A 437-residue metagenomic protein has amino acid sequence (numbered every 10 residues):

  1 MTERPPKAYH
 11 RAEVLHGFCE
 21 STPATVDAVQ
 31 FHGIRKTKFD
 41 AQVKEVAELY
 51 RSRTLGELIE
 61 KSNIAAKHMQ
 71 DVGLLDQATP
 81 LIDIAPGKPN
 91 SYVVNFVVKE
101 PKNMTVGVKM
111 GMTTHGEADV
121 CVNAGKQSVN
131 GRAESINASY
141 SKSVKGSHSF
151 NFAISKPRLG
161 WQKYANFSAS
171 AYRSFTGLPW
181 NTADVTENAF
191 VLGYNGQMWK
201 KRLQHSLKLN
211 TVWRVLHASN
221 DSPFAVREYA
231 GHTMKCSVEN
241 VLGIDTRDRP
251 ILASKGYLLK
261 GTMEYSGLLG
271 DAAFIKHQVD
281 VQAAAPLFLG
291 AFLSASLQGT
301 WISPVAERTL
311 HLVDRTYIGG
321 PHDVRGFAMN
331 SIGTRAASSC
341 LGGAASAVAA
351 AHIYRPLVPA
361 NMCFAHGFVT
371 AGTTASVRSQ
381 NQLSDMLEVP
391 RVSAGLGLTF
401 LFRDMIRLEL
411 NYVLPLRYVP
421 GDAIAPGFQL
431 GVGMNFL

Functional and structural regions predicted by a protein language model:
M1-T54, K200-V226: Acidic, glycine-rich low-complexity/disordered segments
V14-H16, D27-P86, Y92, E100: Acidic, small-polar-rich N-terminal luminal/periplasmic segments of exported/outer-membrane proteins
A24, A124, I154, A351 (+1 more regions): Extended beta-sheet lipid-handling architectures
G33-T37, T114, W301: Short polar catalytic/cofactor-binding loops
A41, K61-I64, S149, V241 (+3 more regions): Long, highly charged amphipathic alpha-helices
K44-V46, Y50, Y257-L437: C-terminal transmembrane beta-barrel domains of outer membrane proteins
R53-L55, S139, L383-S384: A generic structural signal for short
H68-L81, G87-K260, L293, R325-R335 (+4 more regions): Gram-negative/organellar outer-membrane beta-barrel architecture
